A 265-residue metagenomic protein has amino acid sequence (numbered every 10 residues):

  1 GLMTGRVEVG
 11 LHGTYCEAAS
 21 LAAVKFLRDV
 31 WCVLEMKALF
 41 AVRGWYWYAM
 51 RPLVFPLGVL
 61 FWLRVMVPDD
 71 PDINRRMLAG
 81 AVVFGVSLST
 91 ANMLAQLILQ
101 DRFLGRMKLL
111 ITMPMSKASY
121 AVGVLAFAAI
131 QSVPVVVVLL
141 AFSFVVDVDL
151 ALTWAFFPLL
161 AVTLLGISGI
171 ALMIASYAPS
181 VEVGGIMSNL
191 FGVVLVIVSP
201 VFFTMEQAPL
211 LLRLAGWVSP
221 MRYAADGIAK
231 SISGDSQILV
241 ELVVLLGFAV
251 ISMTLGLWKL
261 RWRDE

Functional and structural regions predicted by a protein language model:
R6-V54, E265: Aromatic- and glycine-rich beta-strand/loop motifs that create alpha-glucan
R43-P68, R75-T90, F191-L195, V244-M253: Hydrophobic alpha-helical transmembrane segments of multi-pass membrane transport/permease proteins
R43-W47, R76-G80, S87-N92, V122-V124 (+4 more regions): Short alpha-helical transmembrane interface motifs in multi-pass membrane proteins
G58, W62, R75-V145: Hydrophobic alpha-helical transmembrane segments of multi-pass membrane transport proteins
V65-V67, Y177-R222: Transmembrane helix segments
K117-A118, V122-N189, V193, I238-L246 (+1 more regions): Alpha-helical transmembrane segments and their short interhelical loops
V146-D149, S199-S252, D264: Membrane-interfacial helix-loop-helix junctions in multi-pass membrane proteins
W258-E265: Short cytosolic juxtamembrane segments of multi-pass membrane proteins
